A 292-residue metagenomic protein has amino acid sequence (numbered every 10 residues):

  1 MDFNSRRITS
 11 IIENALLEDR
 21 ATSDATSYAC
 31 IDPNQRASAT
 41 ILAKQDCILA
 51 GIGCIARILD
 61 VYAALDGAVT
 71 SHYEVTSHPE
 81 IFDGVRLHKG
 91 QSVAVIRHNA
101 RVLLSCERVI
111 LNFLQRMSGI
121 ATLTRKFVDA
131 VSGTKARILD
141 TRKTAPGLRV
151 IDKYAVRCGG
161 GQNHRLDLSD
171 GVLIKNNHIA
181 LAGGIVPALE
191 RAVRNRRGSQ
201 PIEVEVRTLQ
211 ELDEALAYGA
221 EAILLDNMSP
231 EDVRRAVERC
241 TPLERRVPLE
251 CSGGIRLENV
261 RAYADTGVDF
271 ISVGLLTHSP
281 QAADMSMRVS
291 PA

Functional and structural regions predicted by a protein language model:
D2-Y218, A222, E231-R239, P248-E250 (+2 more regions): Acidic/glycine-rich phosphate/pyrophosphate-binding loops and surrounding catalytic core that coordinate Mg2+
N227, G253, L275: Short secondary-structure boundary segments
P242-P248, S290-A292: Short acidic, glycine/proline-enriched helix-loop-strand junctions
L257: Cys/His-rich Zn2+-binding cysteine-cluster or related metal-binding knuckle/ribbon modules and their
L275-A292: Short, charged, intrinsically disordered terminal tails
